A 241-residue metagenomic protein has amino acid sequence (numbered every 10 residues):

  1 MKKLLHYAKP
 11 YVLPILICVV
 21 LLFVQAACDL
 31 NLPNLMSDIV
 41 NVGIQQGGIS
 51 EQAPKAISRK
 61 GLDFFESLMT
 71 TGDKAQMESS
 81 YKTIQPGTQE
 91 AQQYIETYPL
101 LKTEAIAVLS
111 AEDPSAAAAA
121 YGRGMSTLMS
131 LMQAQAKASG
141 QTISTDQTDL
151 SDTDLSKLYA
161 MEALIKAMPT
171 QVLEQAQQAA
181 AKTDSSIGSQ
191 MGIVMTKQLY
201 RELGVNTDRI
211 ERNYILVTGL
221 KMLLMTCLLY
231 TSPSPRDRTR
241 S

Functional and structural regions predicted by a protein language model:
M1-L32, D38-L223, L228, S232 (+1 more regions): Membrane-integrated ABC transporters
